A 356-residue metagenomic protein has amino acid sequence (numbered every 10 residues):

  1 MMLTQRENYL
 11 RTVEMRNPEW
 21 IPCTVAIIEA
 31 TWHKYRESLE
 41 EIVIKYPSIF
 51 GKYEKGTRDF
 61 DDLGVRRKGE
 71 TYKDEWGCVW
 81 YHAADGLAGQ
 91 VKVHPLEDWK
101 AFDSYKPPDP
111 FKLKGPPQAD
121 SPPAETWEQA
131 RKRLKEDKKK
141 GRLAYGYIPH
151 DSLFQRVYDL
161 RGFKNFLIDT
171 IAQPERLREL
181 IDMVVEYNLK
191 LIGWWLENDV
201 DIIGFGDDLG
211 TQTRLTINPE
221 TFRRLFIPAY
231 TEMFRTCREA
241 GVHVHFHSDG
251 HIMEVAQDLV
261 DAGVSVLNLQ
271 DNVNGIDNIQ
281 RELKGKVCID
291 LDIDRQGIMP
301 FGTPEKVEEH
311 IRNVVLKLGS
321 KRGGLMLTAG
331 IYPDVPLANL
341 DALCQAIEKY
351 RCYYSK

Functional and structural regions predicted by a protein language model:
M1-H33, K73, K106-K356: Active-site loop segments of alpha/beta catalytic cores
C23, P47-K55, K73, C78: Secondary-structure transition motif
W32-V65: Segments that shape or occlude catalytic/ligand-binding pockets
S38-E41, R67-Y72, P304-V307: Short, surface-exposed amphipathic charged segments that create phosphate/polyanion-binding patches used for binding
L63-P117, K139-L143: A contiguous, low-structure linker/loop signature
